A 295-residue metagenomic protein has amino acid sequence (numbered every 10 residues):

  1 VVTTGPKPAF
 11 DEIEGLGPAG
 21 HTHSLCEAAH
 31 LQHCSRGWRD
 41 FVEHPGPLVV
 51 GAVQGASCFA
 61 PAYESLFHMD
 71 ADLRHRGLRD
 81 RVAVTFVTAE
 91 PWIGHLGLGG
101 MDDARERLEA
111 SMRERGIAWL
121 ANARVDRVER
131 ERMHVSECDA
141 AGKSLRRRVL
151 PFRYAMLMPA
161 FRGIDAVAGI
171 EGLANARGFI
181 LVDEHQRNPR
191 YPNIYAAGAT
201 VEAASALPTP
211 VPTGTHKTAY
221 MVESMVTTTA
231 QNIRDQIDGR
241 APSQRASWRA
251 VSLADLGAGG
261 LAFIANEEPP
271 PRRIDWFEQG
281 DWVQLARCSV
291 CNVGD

Functional and structural regions predicted by a protein language model:
V1-V2, M156: N-terminal Rossmann-like NAD(P) cofactor-binding module of classical short-chain dehydrogenase/reductase
P8-E12, G17-H44, P151-Y154, M158-S224: FAD-site-proximal beta/loop scaffold in flavoenzymes
A29-V82: Rossmann-like NAD(P)H-binding beta-loop-alpha module
H44-G46, L78-V84, I237-R249: A short alpha-helix-loop-beta-strand transition element characteristic of N-terminal alpha/beta dinucleotide-binding
V49-A52, A83-P91, A155-M156, R249-L256: Extended hydrophobic secondary-structure segments that form protein cores and membrane-embedded regions
G55-D72, P212-A219, W248-A262: Short, electropositive alpha-helical surface patch
D70-L181, R240-A241: A Rossmann-like FAD-binding core segment of flavoenzymes
T228-D295: C-terminal, flexible cofactor-proximal segment of oxidoreductases
